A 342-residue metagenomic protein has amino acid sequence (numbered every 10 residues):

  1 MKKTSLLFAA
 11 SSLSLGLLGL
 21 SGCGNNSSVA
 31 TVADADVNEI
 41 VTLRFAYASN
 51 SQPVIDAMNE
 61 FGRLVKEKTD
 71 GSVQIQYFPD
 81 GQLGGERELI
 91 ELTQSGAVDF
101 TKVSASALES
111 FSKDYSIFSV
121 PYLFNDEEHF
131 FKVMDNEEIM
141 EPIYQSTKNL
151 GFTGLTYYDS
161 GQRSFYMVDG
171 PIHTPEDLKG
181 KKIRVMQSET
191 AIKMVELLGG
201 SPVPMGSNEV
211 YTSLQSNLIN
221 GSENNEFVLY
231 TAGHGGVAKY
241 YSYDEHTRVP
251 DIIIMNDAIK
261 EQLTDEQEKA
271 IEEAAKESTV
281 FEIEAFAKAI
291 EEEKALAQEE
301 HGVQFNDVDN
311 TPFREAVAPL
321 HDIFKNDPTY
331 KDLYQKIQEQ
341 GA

Functional and structural regions predicted by a protein language model:
M1-A9: Bacterial N-terminal signal peptides that target proteins for export
A9-L17: Hydrophobic helical h-region of N-terminal Sec-dependent signal peptides in bacterial secretory/periplasmic proteins
L15-G16, I139, V195: Residues in and immediately flanking transmembrane alpha helices
L18-G22: C-terminal motif of bacterial Sec signal peptides marking the signal peptidase cleavage site
G24-E128, T147-K148, T153-A342: N-terminal secretory/targeting leader peptides
H129-Y144: A gly/proline- and charged-residue-enriched helix-loop-helix capping module
